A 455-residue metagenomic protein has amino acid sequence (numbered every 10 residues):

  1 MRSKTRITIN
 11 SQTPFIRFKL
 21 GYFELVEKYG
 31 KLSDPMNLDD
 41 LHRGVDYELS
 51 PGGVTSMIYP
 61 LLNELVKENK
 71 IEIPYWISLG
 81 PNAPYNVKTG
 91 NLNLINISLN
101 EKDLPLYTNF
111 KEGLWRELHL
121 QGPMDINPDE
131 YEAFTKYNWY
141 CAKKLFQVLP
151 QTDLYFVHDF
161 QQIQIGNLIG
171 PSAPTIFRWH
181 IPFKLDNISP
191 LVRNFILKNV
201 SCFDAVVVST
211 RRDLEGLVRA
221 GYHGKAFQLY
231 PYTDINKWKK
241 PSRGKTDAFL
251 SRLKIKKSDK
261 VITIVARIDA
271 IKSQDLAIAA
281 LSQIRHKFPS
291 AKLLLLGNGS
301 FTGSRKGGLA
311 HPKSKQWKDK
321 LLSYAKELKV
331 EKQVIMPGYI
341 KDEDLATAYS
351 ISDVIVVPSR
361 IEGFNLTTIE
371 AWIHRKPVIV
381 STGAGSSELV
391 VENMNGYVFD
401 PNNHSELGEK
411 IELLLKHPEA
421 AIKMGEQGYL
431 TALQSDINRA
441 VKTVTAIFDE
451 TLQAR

Functional and structural regions predicted by a protein language model:
K239-I255: A short helix/loop element that forms part of the nucleotide-sugar donor recognition site in Leloir-type
K256-K272, I278-L281, L294-L296: Conserved donor-binding/catalytic core segment of Leloir-type glycosyltransferases
R305-I340: Nucleotide-activated donor-binding/catalytic signature segment of Leloir-type glycosyltransferases, i.e., the conserved
T347-S352: Short alpha-helical donor nucleotide-sugar binding micro-motif in glycosyltransferases
R360: Aromatic "clamp/platform" in nucleotide-sugar-dependent glycosyltransferases that forms part of the donor/acceptor
T368, P377-V380: Short hydrophobic beta-strand element within catalytic cores of glycosyltransferases and related nucleotide-activated
E392-N393, Y397-H404, L413-P418: Conserved acidic donor-binding segment of nucleotide-sugar-dependent glycosyltransferases
E406, L413, A420-Q434, A446: A short, well-ordered alpha-helix in the C-terminal region of glycosyltransferases
